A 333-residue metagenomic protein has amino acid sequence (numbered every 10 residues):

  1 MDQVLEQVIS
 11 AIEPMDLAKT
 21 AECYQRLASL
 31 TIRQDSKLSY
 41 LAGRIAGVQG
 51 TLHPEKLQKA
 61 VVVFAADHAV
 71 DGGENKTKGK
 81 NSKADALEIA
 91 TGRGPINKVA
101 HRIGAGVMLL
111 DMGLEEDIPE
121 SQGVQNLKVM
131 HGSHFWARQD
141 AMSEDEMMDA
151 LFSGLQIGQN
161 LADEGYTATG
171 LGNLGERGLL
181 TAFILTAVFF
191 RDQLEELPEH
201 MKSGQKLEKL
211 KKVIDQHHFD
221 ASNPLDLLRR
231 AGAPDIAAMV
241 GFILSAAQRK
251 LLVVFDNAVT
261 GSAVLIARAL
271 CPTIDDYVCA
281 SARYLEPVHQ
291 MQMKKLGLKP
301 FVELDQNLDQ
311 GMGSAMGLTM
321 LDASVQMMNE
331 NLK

Functional and structural regions predicted by a protein language model:
M1-K333: N-terminal loops that bind phosphate or other acidic moieties and the adjacent beta-alpha structural core
